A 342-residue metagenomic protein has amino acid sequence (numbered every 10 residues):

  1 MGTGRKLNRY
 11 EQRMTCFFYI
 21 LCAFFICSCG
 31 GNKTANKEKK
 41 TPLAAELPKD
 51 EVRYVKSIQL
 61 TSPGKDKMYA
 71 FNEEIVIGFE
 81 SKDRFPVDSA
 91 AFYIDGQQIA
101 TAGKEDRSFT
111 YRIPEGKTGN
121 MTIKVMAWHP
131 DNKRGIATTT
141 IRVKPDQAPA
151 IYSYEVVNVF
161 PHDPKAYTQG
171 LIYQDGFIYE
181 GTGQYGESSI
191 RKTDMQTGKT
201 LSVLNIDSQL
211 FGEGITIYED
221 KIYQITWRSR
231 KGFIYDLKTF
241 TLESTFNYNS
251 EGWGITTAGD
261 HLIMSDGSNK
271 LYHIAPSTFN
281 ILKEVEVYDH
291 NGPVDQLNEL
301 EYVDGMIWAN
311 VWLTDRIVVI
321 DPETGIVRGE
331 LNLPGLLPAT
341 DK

Functional and structural regions predicted by a protein language model:
F25-S28: C-terminal motif of bacterial Sec signal peptides marking the signal peptidase cleavage site
N32-A70: Short, compositionally biased P/S/T/A/G/V-rich stretches that sit at domain boundaries
K56-Q59, K144-P164, M195-L201: A short helix->beta-strand "capping" segment at the edge of beta-propeller domains
I113-N120: Surface-exposed, short loops/turns at beta-strand junctions within beta-sandwich domains
E155-P161, K199-N205, F240-F246, K283-G292 (+2 more regions): A short beta-strand motif characteristic of beta-propeller blades
P164-D175, S208-E219, Y248-D260, N291-G305 (+1 more regions): Beta-rich, blade/repeat-based domains predominating in secreted/periplasmic proteins but also intracellular
E180-Q184, Q224-S229, M264-S268, A309-L313: Conserved beta-strand positions in repeat-built beta-propeller and related beta-rich domains
T193-G198, D236-F240, P276-F279, D321-G325: Short loop/turn segments that connect beta-strands within beta-propeller blades
